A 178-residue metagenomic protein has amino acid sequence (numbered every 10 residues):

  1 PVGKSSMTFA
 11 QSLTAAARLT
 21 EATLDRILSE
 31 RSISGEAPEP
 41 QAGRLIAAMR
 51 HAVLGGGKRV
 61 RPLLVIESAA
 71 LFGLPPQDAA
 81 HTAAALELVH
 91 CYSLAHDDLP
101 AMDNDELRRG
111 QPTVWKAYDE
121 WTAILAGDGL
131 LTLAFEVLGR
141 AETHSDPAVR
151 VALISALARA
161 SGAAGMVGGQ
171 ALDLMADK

Functional and structural regions predicted by a protein language model:
P1-S6: Short, Lys/Arg-enriched N-terminal segments with co-localized hydrophobic residues within the first ~10-30 amino acids
M7-A10, A17-T20, S29: Membrane topogenic helices and adjacent juxtamembrane segments
S12-A15, D25-L28, E39-K178: Mg2+-dependent prenyl diphosphate-binding active-site environment of isoprenoid biosynthetic enzymes
S32-A37: Outer-membrane beta-barrel proteins and related beta-barrel translocases across Gram-negative bacteria
